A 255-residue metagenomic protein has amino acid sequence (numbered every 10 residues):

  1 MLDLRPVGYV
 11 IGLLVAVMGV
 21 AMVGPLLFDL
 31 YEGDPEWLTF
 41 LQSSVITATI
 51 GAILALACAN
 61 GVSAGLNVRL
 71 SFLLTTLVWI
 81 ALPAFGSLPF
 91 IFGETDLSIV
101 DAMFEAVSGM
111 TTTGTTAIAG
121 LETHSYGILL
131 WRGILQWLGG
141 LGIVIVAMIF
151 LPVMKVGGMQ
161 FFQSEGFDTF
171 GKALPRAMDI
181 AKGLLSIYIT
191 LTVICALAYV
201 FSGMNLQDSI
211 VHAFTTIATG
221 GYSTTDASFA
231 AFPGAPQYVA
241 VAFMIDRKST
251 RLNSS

Functional and structural regions predicted by a protein language model:
M1-R251: Membrane-proximal intracellular helices of multi-pass ion channels
N253-S255: Hydrophobic alpha-helical segments, chiefly the membrane-spanning helices and signal/signal-anchor peptides
